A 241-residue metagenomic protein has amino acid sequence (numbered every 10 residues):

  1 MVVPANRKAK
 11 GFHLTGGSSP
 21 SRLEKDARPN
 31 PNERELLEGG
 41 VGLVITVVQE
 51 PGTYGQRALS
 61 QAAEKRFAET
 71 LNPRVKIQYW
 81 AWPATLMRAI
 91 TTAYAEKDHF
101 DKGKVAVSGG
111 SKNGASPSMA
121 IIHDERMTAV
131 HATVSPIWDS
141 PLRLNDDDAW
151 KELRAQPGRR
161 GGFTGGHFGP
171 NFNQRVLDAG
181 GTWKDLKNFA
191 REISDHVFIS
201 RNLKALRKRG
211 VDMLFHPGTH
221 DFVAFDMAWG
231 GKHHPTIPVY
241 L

Functional and structural regions predicted by a protein language model:
V2-S19, K25-D26, V44: Short beta-strand element of the alpha/beta-hydrolase
K8-F12, G40-V44, K102-K104, E125-A129 (+2 more regions): Loop/turn elements at helix/coil->beta-strand transitions in domains of secreted/extracellular proteins
S19-A84, I137-E152, F168: Cap/lid segment of the alpha/beta-hydrolase catalytic domain
Q49, Q61-A62, L86, A132-P136 (+4 more regions): C-terminal His-loop and adjacent cap/lid subdomain of alpha/beta-hydrolase
E69-A84, R88-S111, H123, M127: Gly/Ser-rich "nucleophile elbow"/oxyanion-hole loop immediately N-terminal to the catalytic nucleophile in hydrolases
V107-G109, T133, H216: Short beta-strand immediately N-terminal to the catalytic nucleophile in serine-hydrolase-like folds
M119-T182: Hydrolase active-site cap/lid region
G181-Y240: Serine-hydrolase catalytic core
